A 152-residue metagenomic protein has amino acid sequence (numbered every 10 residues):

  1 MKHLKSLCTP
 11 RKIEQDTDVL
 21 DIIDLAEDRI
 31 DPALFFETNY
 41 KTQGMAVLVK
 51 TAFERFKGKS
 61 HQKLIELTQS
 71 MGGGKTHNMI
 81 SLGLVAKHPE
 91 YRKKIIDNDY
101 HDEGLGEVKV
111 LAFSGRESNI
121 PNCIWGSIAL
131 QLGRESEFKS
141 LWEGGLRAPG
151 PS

Functional and structural regions predicted by a protein language model:
M1-G73, I80: Walker A/P-loop-proximal flanking segment of P-loop NTPase domains
L48, I120-I124: Helical mechanochemical/support elements of P-loop NTPase systems and associated helical scaffolds
A52-S60, E90, L132, S136: Structural motif corresponding to the C-terminal cap of alpha-helices
F53-G58, Q69, I96-D102, S152: Catalytic micro-motifs at enzyme active sites that drive phosphoryl/nucleotidyl and oxygen chemistry
G73-G74, N119: ATP-binding Walker
G83-G115, S136-P151: Flexible phosphate/Mg2+-sensing switch loops adjacent to catalytic phosphate-binding sites
S127-Q131: Terminal targeting/assembly segments
